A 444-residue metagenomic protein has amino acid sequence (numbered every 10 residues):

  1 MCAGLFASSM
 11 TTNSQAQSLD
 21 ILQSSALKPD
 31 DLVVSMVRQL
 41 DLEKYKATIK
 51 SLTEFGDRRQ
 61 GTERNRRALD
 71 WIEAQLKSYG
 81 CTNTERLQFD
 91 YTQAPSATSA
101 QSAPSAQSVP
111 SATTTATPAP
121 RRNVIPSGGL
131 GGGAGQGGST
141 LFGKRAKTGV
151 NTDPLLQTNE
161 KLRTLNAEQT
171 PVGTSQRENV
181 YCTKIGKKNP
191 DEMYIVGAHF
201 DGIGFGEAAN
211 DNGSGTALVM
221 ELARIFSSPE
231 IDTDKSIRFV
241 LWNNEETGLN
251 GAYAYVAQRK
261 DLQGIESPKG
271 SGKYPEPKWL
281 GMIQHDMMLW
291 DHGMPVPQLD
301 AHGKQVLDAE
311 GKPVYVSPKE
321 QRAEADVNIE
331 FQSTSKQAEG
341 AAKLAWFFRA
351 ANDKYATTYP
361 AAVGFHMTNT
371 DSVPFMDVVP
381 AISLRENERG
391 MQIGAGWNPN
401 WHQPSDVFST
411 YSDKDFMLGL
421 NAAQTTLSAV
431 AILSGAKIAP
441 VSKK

Functional and structural regions predicted by a protein language model:
M1-S9: Bacterial N-terminal signal peptides
A16-D70, A74, Y79-T84, K184-G186 (+3 more regions): N-terminal hydrophobic or amphipathic helices/low-complexity stretches enriched in small/hydrophobic/Pro/Gly
D31-L40, T53-R64, L165-P171, G202-N212 (+5 more regions): Second-shell loop/turn segments in exported
D31-S35, K44-A47, S51, R67-Q75 (+10 more regions): Extracytoplasmic/secreted proteins, especially bacterial periplasmic and envelope-associated proteins
S51-T183: A non-catalytic alpha/beta surface segment that caps or lines the substrate-entry region of metallo-dependent hydrolase
V180-C182, V196-N250, T426: Alpha-helical metal-binding/catalytic segments enriched in His/Glu/Asp
W242-D371, D377-A381, E388: Metal-dependent peptidase/peptidase-like ectodomains
G390-K444: His/Asp/Glu-rich mid-to-C-terminal helical/loop segments that flank catalytic regions of hydrolases
